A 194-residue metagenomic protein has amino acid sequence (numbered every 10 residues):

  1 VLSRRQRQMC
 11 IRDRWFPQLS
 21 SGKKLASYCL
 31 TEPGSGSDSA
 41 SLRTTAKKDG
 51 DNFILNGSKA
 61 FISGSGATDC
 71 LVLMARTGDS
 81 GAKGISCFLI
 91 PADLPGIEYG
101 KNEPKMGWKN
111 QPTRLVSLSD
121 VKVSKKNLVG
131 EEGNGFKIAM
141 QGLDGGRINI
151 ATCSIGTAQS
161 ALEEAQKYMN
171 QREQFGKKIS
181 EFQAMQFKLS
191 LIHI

Functional and structural regions predicted by a protein language model:
V1-R7, I11, I192-H193: Single conserved hydrophobic/aromatic residue that forms the stacking wall/gate of nucleotide- or nucleobase-binding
W15, L42, S58-A60, G100-P104: Short beta-alpha junctions and helix-cap segments that line functional grooves
G22-L30: A short, Trp-centered hydrophobic/proline-enriched beta-strand micro-motif
G34-S37, F61-G64, T77-D79, K105-P112: Short Gly/Pro-enriched turn/cap motifs at secondary-structure boundaries
D38-L42, P91, S117, K122-V123: Structural signature of FAD isoalloxazine-binding scaffolds in flavoprotein oxidoreductases
T44-K47: A structural signal for short hydrophobic beta-strand segments in well-ordered beta-sheet cores
N52, N56-Y99: A short core secondary-structure module
I97-I192: Glycine-rich beta->alpha junctions and the first turn(s) of the following alpha-helix
